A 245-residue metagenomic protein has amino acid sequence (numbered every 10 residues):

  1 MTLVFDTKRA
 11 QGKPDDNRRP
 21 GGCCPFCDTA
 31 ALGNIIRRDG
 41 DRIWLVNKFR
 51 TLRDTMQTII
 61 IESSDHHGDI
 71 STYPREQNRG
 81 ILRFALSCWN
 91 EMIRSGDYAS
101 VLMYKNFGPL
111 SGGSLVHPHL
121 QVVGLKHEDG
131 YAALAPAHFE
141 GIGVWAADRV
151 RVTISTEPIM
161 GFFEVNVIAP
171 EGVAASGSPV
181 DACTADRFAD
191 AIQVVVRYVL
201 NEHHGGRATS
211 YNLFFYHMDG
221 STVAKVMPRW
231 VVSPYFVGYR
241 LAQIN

Functional and structural regions predicted by a protein language model:
M1-L115, V123-R187, V195-N245: Active-site microenvironments that recognize anionic phosphate/pyrophosphate groups
